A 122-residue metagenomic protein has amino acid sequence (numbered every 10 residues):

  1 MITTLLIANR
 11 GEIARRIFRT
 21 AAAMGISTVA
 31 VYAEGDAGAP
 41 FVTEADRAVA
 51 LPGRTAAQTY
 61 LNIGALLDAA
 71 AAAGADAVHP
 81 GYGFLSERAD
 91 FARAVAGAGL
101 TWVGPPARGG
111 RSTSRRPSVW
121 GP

Functional and structural regions predicted by a protein language model:
M1-P122: N-terminal beta-alpha lobe that positions the nucleotide/phosphoryl donor in ATP/NTP-coupled carboxylate activation
